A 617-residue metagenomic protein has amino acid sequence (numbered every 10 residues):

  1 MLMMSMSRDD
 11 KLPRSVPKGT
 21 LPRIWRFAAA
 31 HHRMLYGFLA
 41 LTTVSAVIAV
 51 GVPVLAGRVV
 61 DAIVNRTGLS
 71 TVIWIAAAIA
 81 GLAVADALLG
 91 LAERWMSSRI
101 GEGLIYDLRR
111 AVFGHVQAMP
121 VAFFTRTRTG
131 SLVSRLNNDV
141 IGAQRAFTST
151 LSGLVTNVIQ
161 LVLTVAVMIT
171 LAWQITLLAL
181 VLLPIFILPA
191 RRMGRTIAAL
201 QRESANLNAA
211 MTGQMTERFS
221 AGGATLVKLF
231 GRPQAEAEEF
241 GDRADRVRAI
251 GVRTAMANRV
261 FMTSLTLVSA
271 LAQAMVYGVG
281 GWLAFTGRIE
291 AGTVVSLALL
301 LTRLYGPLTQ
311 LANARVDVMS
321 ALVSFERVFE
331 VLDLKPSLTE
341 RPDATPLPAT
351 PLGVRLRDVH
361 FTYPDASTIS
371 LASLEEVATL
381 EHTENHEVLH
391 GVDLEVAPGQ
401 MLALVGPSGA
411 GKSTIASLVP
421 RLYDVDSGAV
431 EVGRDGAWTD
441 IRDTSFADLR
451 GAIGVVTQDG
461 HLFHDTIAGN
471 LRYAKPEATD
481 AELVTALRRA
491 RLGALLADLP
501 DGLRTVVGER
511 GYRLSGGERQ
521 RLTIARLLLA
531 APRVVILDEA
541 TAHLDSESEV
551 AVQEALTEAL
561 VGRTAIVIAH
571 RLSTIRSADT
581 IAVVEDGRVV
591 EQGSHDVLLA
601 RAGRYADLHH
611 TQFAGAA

Functional and structural regions predicted by a protein language model:
M1-A49, V64, G68-I75, E93-S97 (+11 more regions): Membrane-integrated ABC transporters
G19-T20, A28-H31, F38, E93 (+4 more regions): Juxtamembrane loop-to-helix connectors within ABC transporter transmembrane domains
W25, A29-R33, V121-A122, N138-F147 (+8 more regions): An intracellular "coupling" helix at the cytosolic face of ABC transporter transmembrane type-1 domains
A29, L35-L89, I169-Q174, A274 (+3 more regions): Transmembrane helix-loop-helix hairpins at lipid-water interfaces of multipass membrane proteins, especially the type-1
A30, M34-V44, S149-E203, V276-T293 (+1 more regions): Transmembrane helices of ABC transporter permease
I63-W74, V167-V181, A257-E326, V331-L332: Helix-loop-helix
W95-G114, R128, S152-T156, A179-A221 (+5 more regions): Cytoplasmic coupling helices
P348-A617: ABC-type nucleotide-binding domain
